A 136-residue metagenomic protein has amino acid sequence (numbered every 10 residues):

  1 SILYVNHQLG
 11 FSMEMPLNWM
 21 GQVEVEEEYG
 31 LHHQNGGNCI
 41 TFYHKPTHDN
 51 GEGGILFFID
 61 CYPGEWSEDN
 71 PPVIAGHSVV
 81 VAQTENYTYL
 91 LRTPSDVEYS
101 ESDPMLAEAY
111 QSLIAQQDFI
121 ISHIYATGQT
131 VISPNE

Functional and structural regions predicted by a protein language model:
S1-V5: N-terminal low-complexity, Pro/Thr/Ser-rich intrinsically disordered segments that act as propeptides or flexible
Q8-N70, V80: Secretory pathway targeting signatures of secreted, lumenal, and periplasmic proteins
L17-N18, Q83-T88, P94: Short, solvent-exposed coil/turn segments at beta-strand boundaries
I40, T88-Y89: Hydrophobic residues embedded in beta-strands of well-ordered beta-sheets
P46-F57, Y89, D96-M105: Short, surface-exposed beta-strand/loop "edge" segments at domain boundaries and coil↔beta transitions
Y62-G64, S78, A109-L113: Short, low-complexity, polar/charged sequence segments that are solvent-exposed and flexible
I74-Q83: Short, surface-exposed beta-strand/loop micro-motifs that present aromatic residues
L91-E136: Surface-exposed amphipathic alpha-helical segments
